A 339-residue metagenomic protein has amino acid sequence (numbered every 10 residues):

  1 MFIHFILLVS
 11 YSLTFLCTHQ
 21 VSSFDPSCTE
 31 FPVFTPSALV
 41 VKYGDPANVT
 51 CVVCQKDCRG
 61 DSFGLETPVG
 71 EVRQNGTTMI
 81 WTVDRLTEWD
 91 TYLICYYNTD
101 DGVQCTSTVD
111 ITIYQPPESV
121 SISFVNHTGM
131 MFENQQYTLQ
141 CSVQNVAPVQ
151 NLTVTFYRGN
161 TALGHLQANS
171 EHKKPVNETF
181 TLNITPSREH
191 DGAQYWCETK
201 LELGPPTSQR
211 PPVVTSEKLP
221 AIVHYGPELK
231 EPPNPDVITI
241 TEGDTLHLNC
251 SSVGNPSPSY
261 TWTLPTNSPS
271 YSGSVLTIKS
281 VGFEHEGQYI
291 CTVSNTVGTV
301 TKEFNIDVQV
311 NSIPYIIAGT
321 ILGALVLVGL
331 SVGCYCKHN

Functional and structural regions predicted by a protein language model:
M1-L39, Y43-V69, T87-T112, E118-S119 (+1 more regions): N-terminal Sec-dependent signal peptide, specifically the hydrophobic helical h-region
D25-T35, P116-H127, Y225-P235: Proline-enriched interdomain boundary motifs that mark the N-terminal boundary and often initiate the first structured
T35-K42, V125-M131, Q144, N234-I240: Short beta-strand segments of immunoglobulin-like
P46-V52, Q136-S142, T239, D244-G254: A short beta-strand segment in extracellular, disulfide-stabilized domains
A47, D90-T99, Y137-L139, L152 (+4 more regions): Conserved Ig-like domain signature around the intradomain disulfide
K56-V69, N145-N160, S252-T266: Solvent-exposed loop segments of extracellular immunoglobulin-like
I94-P116, A193-Y225, V293-N311: Extracellular/luminal immunoglobulin-like beta-sandwich modules
D307-A324, H338-N339: Extracellular juxtamembrane-to-transmembrane boundary of type I single-pass membrane glycoproteins
